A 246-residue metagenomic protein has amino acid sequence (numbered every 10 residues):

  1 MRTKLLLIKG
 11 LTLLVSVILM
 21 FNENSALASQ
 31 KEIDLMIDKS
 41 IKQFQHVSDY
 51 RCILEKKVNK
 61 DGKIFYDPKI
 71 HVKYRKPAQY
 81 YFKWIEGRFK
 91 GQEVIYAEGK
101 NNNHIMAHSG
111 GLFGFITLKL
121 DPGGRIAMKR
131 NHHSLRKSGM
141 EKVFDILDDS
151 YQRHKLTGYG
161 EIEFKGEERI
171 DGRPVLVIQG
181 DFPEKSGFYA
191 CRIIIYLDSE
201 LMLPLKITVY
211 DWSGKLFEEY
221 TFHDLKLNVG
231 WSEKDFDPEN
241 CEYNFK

Functional and structural regions predicted by a protein language model:
M1-L5: Positively charged n-region of N-terminal signal peptides that target proteins for export
K9-N22: Bacterial N-terminal signal peptides
A26-Q30: Boundary at the C-terminal end of the N-terminal hydrophobic targeting segment
I33-G114: N-terminal mature ectodomain segment of secretory-pathway/periplasmic proteins
C52, K100-D145: Acidic/charged, solvent-exposed loop-and-adjacent secondary-structure segments enriched in E/D, K/R, S/T, and G/P
I53-E55, R75, I85, A97 (+7 more regions): A structural detector for beta-sheet-dominated domains
N59, I126-F245: Gly/Pro-enriched, hydrophobic low-complexity segments that function as extracytoplasmic propeptides/linkers
W84-E98, R125, L201-K206, N244-K246: Hydrophobic transmembrane alpha-helix bundles
